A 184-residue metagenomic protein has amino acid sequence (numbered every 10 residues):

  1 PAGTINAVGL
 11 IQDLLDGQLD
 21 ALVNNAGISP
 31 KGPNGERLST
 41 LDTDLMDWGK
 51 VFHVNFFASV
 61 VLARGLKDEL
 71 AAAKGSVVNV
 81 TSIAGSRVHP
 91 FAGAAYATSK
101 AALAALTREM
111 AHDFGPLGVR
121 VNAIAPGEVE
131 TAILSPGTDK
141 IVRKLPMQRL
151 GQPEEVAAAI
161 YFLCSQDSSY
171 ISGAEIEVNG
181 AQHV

Functional and structural regions predicted by a protein language model:
P33-T40, D44-G49, I141: Substrate-binding pocket helix/loop in short-chain dehydrogenase/reductase
A63, S99, T107: Active-site helix of classical SDR
D68, H112-P116, S169: Alpha-helical segment proximal to the catalytic Tyr-Lys
K74, G115, R120, I171-G173: Short, small/polar-rich loop/turn modules that mediate ligand/substrate recognition or access, typified
S82: Residue(s) in the substrate-gating loop at a strand-loop-helix junction that position the organic substrate next
R87, K140, Y161, S172-V184: Short C-terminal tail/terminal secondary-structure segment of NAD(P)H-dependent dehydrogenase/reductase domains
L145-V156: A conserved structural motif in NAD(P)-dependent oxidoreductases
